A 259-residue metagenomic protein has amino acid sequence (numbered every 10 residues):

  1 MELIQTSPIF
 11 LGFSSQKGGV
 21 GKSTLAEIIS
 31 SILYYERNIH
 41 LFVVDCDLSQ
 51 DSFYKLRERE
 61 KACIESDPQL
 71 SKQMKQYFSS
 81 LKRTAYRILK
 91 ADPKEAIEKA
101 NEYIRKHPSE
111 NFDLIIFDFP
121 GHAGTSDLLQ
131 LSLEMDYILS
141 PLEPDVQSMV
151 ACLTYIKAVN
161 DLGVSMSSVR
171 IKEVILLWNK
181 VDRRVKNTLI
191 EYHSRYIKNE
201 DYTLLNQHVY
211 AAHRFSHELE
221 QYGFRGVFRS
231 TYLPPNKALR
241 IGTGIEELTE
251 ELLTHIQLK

Functional and structural regions predicted by a protein language model:
E2-P8: Phosphate-binding P-loop
I4, S14-V20, Y35-L114: P-loop/Walker-type NTP enzyme "switch/lid" segment
T24-L25, I29: Hydrophobic positions on the alpha1 helix immediately C-terminal to the Walker A/P-loop
P108-D127: Glycine-rich phosphate-binding loop used to anchor ATP phosphates in small-molecule kinases, encompassing both
S126-V146: Inter-motif core of Ras-like GTPase G domains
C152-S168: Conserved C-terminal guanine-recognition region of P-loop GTPase G domains, centered on the G4
K180-R229: Beta-strand-loop-alpha "switch" segments that mediate conformational coupling across diverse proteins
S216-T249: Inter-lobe coupling/hinge region of RecA-like P-loop helicase motors
